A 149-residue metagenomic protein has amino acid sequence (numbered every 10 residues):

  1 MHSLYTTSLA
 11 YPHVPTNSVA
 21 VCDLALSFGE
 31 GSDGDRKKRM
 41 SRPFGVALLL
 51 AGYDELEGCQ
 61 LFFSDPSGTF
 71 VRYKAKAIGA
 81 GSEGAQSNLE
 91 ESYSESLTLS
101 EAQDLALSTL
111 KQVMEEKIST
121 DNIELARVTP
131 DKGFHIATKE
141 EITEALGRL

Functional and structural regions predicted by a protein language model:
M1-L149: Long, low-complexity N-terminal extensions
